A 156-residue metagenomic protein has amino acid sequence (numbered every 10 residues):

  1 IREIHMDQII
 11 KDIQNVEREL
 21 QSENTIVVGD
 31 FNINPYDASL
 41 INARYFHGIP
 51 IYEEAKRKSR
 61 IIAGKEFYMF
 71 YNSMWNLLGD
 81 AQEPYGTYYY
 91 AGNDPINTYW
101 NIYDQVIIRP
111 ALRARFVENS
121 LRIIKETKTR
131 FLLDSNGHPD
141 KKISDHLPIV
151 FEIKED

Functional and structural regions predicted by a protein language model:
I1-D7: Metal-dependent phosphoester/phosphodiester hydrolase catalytic core
I9-V28: His/acidic metal-ligating clusters that form di-metal
R18-L20, I33-D156: Metal-dependent phosphoester-hydrolase catalytic domains
